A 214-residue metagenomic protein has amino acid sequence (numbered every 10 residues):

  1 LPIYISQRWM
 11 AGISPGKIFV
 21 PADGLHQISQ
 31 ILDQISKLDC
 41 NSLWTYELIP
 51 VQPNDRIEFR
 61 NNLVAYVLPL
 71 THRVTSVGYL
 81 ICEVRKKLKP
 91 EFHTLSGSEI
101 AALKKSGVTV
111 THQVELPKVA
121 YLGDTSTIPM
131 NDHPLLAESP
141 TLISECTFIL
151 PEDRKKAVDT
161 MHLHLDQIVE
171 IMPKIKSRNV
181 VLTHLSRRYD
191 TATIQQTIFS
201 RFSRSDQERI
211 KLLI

Functional and structural regions predicted by a protein language model:
L1-N41: Active-site HxH/HxHxD metal-binding segment of metal-dependent hydrolases
W9, L185, T193: Localized chelating/binding microdomains that coordinate divalent metal ions or stabilize phosphate-bearing
I18, L25, S126-T127, L185-Y189: Short histidine/acidic/glycine/proline-rich micro-motifs that form metal- and phosphate-coordinating active-site loops
P21, E145, T183, L213: Conserved residues at the C-terminal ends of beta-strands
G24-S29, P151, Y189-A192: Short, charged/polar "capping" segments at the starts of alpha-helices and the immediately preceding loops
K37-V51: A glycine-rich helix N-cap at a beta->alpha junction
I49-L182, T191-Q207: Metal-dependent phosphodiesterase/nuclease catalytic metal-binding core
Q207, L212-I214: Canonical P-loop GTPase G-domain recognition
